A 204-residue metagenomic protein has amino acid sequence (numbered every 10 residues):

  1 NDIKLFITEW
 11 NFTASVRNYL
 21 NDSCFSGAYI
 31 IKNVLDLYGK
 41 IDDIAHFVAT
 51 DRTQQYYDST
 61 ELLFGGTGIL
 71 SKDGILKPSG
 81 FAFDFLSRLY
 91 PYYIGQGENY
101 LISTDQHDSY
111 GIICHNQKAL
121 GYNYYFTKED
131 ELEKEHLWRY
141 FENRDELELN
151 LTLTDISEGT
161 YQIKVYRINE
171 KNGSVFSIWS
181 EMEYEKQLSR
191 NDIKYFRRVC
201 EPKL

Functional and structural regions predicted by a protein language model:
D2-I3: A short helix->loop->beta-strand "cap" motif at the edges of active sites that frequently abuts
F6, A45, Q162-Y166: Conserved active-site loop/cleft motifs that coordinate metal ions or position small ligands
I7-E133, S177-S180: Aromatic/acidic polysaccharide-binding cleft in carbohydrate-active enzymes
C114-L204: C-terminal beta-sandwich/jelly-roll accessory domains of carbohydrate-active enzymes
